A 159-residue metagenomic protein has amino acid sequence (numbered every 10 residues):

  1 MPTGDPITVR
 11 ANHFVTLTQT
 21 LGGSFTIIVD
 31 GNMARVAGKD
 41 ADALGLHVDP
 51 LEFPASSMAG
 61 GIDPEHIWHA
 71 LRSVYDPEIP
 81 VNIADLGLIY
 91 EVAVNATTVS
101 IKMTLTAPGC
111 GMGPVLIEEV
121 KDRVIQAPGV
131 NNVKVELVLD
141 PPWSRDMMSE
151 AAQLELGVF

Functional and structural regions predicted by a protein language model:
M1-F159: Domain-level signature for proteins that mediate thiol-based redox and metal-cofactor handling
